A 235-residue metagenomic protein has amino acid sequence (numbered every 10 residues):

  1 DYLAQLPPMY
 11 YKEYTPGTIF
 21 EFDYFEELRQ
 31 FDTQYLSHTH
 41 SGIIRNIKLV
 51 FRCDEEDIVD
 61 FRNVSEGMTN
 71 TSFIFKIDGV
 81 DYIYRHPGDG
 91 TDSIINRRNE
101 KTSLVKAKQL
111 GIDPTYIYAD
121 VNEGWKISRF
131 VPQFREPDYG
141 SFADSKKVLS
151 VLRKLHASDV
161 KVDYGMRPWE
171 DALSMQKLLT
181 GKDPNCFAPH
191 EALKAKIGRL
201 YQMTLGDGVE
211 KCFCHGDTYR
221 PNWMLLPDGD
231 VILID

Functional and structural regions predicted by a protein language model:
D1, G124-S128, T218: Short glycine- and hydrophobic/aromatic-rich loop-to-beta-strand nucleating segment in the catalytic cores
D1-E21, E26-Y35: Catalytic-core segments of class I nucleotidyltransferases/pyrophosphorylases that form NMP-activated intermediates
P8-E13, E55-V64: Short secondary-structure junctions
T15, D78-G79, L226-D228: Short acidic-glycine loop/turn motifs at beta-strand connectors
Q30-N46: Catalytic core of nucleotide-sugar-dependent glycosyltransferases
G42-D60, V160-G216, R220, M224-D228: An alpha-helical support segment within catalytic cores of ATP-dependent transferases
R62-W169, L178-A192, G206: ATP-binding pocket architecture of kinase catalytic cores
F213, I232-D235: Pre-DFG segment of protein kinase catalytic domains
